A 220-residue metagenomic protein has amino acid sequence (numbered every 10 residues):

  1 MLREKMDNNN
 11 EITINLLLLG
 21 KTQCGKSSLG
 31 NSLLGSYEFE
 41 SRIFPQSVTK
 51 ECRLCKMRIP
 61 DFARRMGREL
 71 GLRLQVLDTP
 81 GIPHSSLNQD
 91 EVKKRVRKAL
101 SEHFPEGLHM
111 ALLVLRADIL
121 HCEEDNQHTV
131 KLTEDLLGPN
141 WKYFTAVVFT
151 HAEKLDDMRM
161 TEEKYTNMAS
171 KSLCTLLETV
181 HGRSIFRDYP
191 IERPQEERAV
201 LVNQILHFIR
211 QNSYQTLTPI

Functional and structural regions predicted by a protein language model:
M1-I220: Conserved GTPase G-domain substructure that encodes guanine base recognition and part of the catalytic core, centered
